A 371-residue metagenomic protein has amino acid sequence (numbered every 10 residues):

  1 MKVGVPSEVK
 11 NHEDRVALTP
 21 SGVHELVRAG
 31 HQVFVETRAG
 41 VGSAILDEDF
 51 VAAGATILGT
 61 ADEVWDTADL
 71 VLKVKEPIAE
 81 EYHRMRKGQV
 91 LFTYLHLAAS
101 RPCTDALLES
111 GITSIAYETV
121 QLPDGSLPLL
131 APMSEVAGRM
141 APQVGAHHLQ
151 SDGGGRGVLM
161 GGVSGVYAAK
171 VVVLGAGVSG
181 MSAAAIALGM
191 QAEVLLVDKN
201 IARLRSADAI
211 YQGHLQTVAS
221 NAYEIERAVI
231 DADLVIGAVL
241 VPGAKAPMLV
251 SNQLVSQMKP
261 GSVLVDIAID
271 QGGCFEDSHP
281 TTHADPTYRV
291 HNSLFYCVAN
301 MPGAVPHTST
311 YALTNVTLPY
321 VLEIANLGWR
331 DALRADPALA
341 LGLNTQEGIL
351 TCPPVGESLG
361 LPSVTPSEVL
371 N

Functional and structural regions predicted by a protein language model:
K2, E8, A79-A169, V298-N300: Glycine/serine-rich phosphate-binding loop and adjoining beta1-alpha1 elements at the start of nucleotide-handling
K2-S110: An N-terminal-biased, well-structured beta-alpha scaffold segment characteristic of Rossmann-like dinucleotide-binding
P6-I45, D152-G237, T287: Glycine-rich phosphate/diphosphate-binding loop of Rossmann-like nucleotide-binding domains
D69, K75-E76, L95-H96, N221 (+3 more regions): Short glycine-/small-residue-rich Rossmann-like dinucleotide-binding loops
E76, V136, G177-V178: Residue-level detector of alpha-helix initiation sites
E118-L159, I269, C274-N371: Adenosine-phosphate binding glycine-rich loop
A209-H291: Rossmann-like adenosine-cofactor binding region
